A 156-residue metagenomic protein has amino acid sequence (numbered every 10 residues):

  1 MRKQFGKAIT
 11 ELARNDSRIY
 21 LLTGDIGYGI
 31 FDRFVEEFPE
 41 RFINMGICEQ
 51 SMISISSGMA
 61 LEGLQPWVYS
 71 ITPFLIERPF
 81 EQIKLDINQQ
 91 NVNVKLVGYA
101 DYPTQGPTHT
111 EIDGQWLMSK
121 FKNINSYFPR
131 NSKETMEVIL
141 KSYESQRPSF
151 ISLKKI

Functional and structural regions predicted by a protein language model:
M1-I156: Thiamine diphosphate
